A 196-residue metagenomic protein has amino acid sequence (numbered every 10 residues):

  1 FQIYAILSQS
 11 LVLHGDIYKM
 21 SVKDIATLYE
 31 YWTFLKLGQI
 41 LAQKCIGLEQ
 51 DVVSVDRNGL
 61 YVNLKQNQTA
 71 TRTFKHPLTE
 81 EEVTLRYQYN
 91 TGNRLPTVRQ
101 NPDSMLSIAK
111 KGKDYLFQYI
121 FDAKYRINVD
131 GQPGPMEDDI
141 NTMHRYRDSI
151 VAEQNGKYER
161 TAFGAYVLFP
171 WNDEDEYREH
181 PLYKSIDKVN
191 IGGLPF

Functional and structural regions predicted by a protein language model:
F1-S21: Structured, charged N-terminal subsegments at the starts of enzyme catalytic cores and at intra-chain domain/subunit
H14-D24, I127-Q132: Glycine- and acidic
D24-Q39: P-loop NTPase catalytic cores that bind/hydrolyze ATP
F34, L41-F196: Catalytic core segments in nucleotide and nucleic-acid processing enzymes
